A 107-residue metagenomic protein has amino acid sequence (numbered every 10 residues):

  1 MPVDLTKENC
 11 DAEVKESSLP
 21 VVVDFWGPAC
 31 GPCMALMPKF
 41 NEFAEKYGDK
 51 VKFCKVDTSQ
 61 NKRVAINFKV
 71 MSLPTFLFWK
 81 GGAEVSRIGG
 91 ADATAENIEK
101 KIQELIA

Functional and structural regions predicted by a protein language model:
V3-V21: A short beta-strand-turn-helix
D4-L5, F25, M37-A44, G48-R63: Thiol-based oxidoreductase modules, predominantly thioredoxin-like and allied folds used for disulfide exchange
S18-L19, W26-A29, S72: Short pre-active-site segment immediately N-terminal to redox-active cysteine/selenocysteine motifs in thiol-based
D24-W26, F78: Structural cue for short, hydrophobic secondary-structure segments
A29-L36: Short, thiol/selenol-centered motifs that function as redox-active sites or metal-ligating centers
K62, F68-L77: Structural micro-motif
F78-A107: Non-catalytic, surface beta->alpha helical segment in thiol-disulfide oxidoreductase systems
